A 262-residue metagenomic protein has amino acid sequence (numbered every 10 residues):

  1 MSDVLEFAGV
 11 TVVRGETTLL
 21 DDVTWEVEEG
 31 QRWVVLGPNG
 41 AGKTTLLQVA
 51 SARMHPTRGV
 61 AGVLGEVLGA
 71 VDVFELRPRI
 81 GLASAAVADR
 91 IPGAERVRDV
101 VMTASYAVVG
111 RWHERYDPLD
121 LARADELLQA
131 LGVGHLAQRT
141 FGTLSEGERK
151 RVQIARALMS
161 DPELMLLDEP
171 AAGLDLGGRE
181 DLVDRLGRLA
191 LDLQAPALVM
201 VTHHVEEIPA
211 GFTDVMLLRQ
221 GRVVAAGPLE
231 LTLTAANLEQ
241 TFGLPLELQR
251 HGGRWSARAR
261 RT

Functional and structural regions predicted by a protein language model:
L5, L19-D22: Conserved structural motif at the start of ABC-family nucleotide-binding domains
S51: Helix-to-loop junction immediately C-terminal to a conserved catalytic motif
G59-G69: Conserved ABC transporter NBD signature motif
V87-T143: ABC-family P-loop ATPase nucleotide-binding domains
D161: Conserved catalytic motifs of ABC-family nucleotide-binding domains
M165-E169: Catalytic Walker B motif of ABC-type/P-loop ATPase nucleotide-binding domains
E239-T262: ABC ATPase nucleotide-binding domains
